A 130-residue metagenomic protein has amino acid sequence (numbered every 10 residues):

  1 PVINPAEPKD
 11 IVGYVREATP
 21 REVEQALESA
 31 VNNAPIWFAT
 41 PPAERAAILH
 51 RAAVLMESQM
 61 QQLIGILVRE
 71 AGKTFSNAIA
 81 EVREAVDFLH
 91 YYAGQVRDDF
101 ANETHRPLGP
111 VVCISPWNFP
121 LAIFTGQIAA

Functional and structural regions predicted by a protein language model:
P1-P5: Flexible, glycine-rich loop/tail regions that form catalytic "lids" or insertion modules at the edges of active sites
A6-P8, L108: Residue-level recognition of short loop/turn positions
P8-D99: Glycine-rich loop-to-alpha-helix module at the N-terminal edge of alpha/beta enzyme cores
D98-A130: Conserved small-residue-rich beta-alpha loop and adjacent elements that most often cradle the phosphate/pyrophosphate
